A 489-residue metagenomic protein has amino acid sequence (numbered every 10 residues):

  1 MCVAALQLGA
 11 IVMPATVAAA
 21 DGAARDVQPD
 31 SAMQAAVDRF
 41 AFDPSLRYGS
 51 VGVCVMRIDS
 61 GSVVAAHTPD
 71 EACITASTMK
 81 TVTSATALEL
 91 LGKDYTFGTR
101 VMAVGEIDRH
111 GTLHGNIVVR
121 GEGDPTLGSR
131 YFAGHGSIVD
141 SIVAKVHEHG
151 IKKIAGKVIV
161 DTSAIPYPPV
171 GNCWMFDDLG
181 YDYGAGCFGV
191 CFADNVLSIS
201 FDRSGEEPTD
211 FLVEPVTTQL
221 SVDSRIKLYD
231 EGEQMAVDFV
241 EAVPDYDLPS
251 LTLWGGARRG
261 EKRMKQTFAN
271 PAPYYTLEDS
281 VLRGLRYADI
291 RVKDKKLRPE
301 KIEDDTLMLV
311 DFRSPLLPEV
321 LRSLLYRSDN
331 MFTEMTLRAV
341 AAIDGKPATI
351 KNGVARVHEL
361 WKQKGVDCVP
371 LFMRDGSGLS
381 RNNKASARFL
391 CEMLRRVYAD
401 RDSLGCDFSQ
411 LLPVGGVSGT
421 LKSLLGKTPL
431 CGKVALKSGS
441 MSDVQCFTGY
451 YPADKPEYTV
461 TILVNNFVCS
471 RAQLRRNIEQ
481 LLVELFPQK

Functional and structural regions predicted by a protein language model:
M1-V27: Bacterial Sec-dependent N-terminal signal peptides
G22-S31, A35-F40, L90-C368, E484-Q488: Conserved serine DD-peptidase/penicillin-binding transpeptidase domain and beta-lactam-recognizing active-site
F42-H67, L297: A short, well-structured edge-of-sheet supersecondary motif
V53-V55, T99-V101, T448: Short beta-strand scaffold segments in enzyme catalytic cores
V64-H67, E334-K489: Small-residue-rich helix-loop
A66-T86, L90: Short active-site loop at a secondary-structure junction that contains or immediately precedes the catalytic residue(s)
